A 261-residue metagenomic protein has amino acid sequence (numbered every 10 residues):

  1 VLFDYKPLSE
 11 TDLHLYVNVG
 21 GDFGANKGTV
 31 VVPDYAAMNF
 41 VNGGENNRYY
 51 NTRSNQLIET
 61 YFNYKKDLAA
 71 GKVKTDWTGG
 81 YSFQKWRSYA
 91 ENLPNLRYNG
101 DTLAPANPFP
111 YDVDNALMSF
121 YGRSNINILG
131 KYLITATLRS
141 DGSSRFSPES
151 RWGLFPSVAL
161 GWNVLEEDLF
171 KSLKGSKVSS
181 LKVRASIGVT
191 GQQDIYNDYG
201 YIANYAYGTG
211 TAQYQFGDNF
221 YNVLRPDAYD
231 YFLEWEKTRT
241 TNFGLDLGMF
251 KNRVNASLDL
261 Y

Functional and structural regions predicted by a protein language model:
V1-V30, G43-Y261: Extracellular/periplasmic, surface-exposed regions of secreted and cell-surface proteins
V32-D34: Membrane-interface helix-loop junction between the first two transmembrane segments
A37-N42: Flexible, solvent-exposed loop segments that connect beta-strands
